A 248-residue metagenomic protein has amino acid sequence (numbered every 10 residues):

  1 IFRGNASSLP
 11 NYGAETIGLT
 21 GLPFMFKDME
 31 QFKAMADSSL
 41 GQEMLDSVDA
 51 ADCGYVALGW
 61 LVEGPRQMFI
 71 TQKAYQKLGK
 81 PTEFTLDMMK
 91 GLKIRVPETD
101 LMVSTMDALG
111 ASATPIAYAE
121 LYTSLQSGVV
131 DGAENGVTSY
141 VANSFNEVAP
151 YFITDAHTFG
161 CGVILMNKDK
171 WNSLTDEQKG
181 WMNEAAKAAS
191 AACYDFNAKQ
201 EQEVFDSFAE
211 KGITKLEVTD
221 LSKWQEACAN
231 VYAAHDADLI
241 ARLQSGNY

Functional and structural regions predicted by a protein language model:
I1-Q31, A50-A51, Y55-Y248: N-terminal secretory/targeting leader peptides
A34-G54: Hinge/lid segment of periplasmic solute-binding proteins
